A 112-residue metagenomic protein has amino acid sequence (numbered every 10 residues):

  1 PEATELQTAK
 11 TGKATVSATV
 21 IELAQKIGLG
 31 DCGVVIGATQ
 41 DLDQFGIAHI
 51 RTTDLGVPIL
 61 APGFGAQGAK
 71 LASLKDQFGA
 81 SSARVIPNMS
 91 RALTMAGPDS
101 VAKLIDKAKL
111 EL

Functional and structural regions predicted by a protein language model:
P1-G37, G56: Conserved anion-binding
E2-A3, Q67, T94-M95: Short, acidic Gly/Pro/Ser/Thr-rich loop/turn segments
E5-K10, F45-A48, L71-S73, G97-D99: Short, well-ordered secondary-structure micro-motifs
T11-K13, Q77-G79, L104-I105: Short, hinge-like loop/turn segments at secondary-structure boundaries
T15, T19, A66-A69, D99 (+1 more regions): Conserved active-site and cofactor/substrate-binding residues in soluble primary-metabolism enzymes
E22-L29, D76-A80, L110: Generic secondary-structure signature for well-ordered alpha-helical cores
V34, T39-N88, A92: A C-terminal functional module that forms or caps the active site or interfaces directly with catalytic machinery
L93-E111: Non-catalytic structural scaffold of enzyme domains
